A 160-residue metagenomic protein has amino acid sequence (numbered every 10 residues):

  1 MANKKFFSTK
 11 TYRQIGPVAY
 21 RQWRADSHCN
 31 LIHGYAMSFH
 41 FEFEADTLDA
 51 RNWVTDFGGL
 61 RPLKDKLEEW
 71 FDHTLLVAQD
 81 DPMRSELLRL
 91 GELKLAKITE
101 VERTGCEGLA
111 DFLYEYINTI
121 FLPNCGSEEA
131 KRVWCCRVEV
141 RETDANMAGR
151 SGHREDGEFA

Functional and structural regions predicted by a protein language model:
M1-A160: Charge-rich, low-complexity N-terminal segments
